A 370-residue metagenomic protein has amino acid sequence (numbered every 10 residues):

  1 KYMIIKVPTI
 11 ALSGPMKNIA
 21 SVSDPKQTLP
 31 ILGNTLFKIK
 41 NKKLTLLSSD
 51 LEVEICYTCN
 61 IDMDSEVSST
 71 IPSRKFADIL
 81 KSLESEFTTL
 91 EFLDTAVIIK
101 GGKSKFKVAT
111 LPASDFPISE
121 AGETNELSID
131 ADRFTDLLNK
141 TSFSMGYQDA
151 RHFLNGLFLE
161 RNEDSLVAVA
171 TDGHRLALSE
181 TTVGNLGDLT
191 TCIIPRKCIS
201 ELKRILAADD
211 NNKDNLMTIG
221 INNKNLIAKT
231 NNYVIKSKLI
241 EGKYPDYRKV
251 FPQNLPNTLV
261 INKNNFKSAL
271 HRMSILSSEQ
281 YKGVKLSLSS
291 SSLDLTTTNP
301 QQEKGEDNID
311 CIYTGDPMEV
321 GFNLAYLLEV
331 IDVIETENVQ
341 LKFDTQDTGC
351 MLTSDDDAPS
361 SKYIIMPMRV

Functional and structural regions predicted by a protein language model:
K1-V370: Structural preference for solvent-exposed beta-strand-turn elements and adjacent flexible terminal/loop segments within
